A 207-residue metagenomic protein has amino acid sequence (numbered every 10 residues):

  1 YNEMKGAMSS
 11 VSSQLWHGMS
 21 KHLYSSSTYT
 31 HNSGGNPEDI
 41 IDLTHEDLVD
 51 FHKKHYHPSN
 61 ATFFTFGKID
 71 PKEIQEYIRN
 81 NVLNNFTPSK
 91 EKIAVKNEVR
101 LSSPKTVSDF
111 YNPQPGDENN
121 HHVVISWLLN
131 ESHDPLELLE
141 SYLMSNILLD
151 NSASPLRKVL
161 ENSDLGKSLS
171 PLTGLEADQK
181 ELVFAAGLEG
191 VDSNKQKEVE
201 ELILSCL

Functional and structural regions predicted by a protein language model:
Y1-S102, D109-E140, N146-L207: Charge-rich, well-structured scaffold segments of protease-associated domains
